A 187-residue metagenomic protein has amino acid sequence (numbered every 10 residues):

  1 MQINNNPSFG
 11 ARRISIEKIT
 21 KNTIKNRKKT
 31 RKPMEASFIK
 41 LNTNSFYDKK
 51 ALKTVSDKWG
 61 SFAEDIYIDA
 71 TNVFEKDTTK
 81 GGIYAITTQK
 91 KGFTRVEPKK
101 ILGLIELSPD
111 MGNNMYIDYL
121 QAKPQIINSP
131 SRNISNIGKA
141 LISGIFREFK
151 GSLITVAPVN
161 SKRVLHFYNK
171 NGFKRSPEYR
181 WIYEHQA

Functional and structural regions predicted by a protein language model:
N4-A140, G144-A187: Non-catalytic substrate-recognition and accessory regions of acyl/acetyltransferase enzymes
